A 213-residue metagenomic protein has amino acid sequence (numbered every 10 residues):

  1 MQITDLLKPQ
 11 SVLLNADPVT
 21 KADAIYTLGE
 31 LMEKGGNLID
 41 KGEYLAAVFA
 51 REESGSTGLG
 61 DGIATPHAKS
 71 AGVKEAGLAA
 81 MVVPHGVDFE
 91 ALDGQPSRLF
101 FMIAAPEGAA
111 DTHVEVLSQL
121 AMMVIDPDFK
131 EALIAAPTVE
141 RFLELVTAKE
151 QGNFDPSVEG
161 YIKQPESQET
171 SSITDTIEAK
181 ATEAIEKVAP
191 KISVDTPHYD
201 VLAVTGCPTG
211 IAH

Functional and structural regions predicted by a protein language model:
M1-G206: Cytosolic covalent-transfer regions centered on His/Cys nucleophiles that carry phosphoryl or persulfide groups
P208-H213: Glycine-rich phosphate/diphosphate-binding loop of Rossmann-like nucleotide-binding domains
